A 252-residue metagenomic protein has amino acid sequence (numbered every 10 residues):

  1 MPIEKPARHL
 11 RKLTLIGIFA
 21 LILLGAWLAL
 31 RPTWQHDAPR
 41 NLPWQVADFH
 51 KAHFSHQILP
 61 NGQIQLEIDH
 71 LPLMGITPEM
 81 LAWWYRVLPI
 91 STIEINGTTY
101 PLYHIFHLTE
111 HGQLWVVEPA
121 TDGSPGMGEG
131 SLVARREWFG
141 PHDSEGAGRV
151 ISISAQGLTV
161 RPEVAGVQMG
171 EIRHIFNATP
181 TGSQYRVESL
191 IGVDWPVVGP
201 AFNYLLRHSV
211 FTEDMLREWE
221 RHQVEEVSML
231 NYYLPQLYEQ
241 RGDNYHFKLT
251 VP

Functional and structural regions predicted by a protein language model:
P2-L28: N-terminal Sec-pathway targeting helices
K5, I58, I175-N177: A general structural signal for short secondary-structure junctions and capping/turn motifs
T33-D122: Hydrophobic ligand-binding cavity/cleft-lining segments
W34-H36, E94-P101, A147, S152-G166 (+2 more regions): Short linear motifs embedded in intrinsically disordered, proline/glycine-rich low-complexity segments
L102-E171: Glycine-rich portal/gate segments that line the openings of hydrophobic small-molecule binding cavities
R161-E218: Beta-strand/loop substructures that line and gate deep hydrophobic ligand-binding cavities in soluble
D214, E218-E225, M229: A non-catalytic, amphipathic alpha-helix used as a structural packing/dimerization or gating element in enzyme scaffolds
E225, M229-P252: Short, highly charged C-terminal tails/helix-capping segments
